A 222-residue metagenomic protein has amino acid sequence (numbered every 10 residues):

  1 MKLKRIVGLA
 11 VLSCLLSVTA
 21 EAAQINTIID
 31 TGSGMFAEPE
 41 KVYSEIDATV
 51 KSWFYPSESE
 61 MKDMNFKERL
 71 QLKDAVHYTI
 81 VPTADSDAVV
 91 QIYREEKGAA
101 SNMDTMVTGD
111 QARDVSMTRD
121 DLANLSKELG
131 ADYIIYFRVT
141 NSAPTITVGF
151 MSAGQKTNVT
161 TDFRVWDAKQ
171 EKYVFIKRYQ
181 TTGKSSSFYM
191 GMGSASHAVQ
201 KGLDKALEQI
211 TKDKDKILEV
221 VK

Functional and structural regions predicted by a protein language model:
M1-G8: Bacterial N-terminal signal peptides that target proteins for export
G8-S17: Bacterial N-terminal signal peptides
V18, A23, V76: Residue-level signal for beta-strand positions within conserved beta-sheet cores that form or flank
A22-I46, D121-L129, N141-P144, A153-K222: C-terminal/domain-edge helix-coil "capping" segments
M35-R138, Q209: N-terminal segment of the mature soluble domain
